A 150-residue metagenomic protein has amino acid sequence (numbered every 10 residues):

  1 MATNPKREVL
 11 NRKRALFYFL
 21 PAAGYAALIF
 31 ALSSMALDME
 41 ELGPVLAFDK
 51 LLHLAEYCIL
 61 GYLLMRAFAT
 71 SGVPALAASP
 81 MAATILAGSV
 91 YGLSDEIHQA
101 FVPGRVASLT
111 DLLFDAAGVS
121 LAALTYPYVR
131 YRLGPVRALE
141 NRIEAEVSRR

Functional and structural regions predicted by a protein language model:
M1-R12, G134-R150: Membrane-interfacial, low-structure loops and terminal tails that flank and connect transmembrane helices in multi-pass
A2-A67: "…centered on the first transmembrane helix and the immediately adjacent amphipathic helix/loop
K13, F17-P21, L52, S79-A83 (+3 more regions): Alpha-helical transmembrane segments of integral membrane proteins
A22-S33, M81-A100: Small-polar-interrupted transmembrane alpha-helices in polytopic inner-membrane proteins
E40-L46, G92-A116: Interfacial helix-loop-helix junctions of multi-pass membrane proteins
A55-S71, V119-Y131: Membrane-interfacial alpha-helical segments at the cytosolic side of multi-pass membrane proteins
F68-L76, H98-V102, V106, V129 (+1 more regions): Membrane-interfacial segments
